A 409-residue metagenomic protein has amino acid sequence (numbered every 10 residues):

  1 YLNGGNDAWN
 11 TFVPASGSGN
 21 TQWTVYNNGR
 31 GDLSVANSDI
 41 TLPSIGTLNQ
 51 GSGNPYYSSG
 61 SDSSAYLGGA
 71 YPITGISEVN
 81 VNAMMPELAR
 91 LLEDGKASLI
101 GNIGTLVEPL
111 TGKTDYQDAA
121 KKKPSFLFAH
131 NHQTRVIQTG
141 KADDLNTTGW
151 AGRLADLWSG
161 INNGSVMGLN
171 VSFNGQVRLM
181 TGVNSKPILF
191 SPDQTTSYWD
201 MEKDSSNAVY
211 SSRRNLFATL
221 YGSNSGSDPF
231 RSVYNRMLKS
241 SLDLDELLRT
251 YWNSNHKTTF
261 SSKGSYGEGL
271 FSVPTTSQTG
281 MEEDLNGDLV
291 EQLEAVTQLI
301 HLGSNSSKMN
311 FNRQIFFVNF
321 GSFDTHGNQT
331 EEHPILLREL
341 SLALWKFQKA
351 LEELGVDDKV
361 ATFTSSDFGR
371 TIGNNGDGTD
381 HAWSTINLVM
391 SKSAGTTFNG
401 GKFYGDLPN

Functional and structural regions predicted by a protein language model:
Y1-L342, K346-E353, V389, G395 (+1 more regions): Feature for exported/extracytoplasmic and membrane-associated proteins, marking the mature portion
N310, G355-D358, T379-W383: A structural signal for short secondary-structure junctions
N319-S322, T364-S366, G376, S391: Active-site proximal loops enriched in glycine and acidic residues that flank catalytic Cys/His/Asp and coordinate
G327-E332, F368-T385: Short glycine/threonine-rich loop-to-helix capping motif typified by GTGT followed within a few residues by an Asp-Pro
L351-G376: Metal-dependent active-site segment of extracytoplasmic phospho-/sulfohydrolases and closely related
G369-T371, S393-T396: Short Gly/Pro-enriched loop/turn and capping motifs at secondary-structure junctions
